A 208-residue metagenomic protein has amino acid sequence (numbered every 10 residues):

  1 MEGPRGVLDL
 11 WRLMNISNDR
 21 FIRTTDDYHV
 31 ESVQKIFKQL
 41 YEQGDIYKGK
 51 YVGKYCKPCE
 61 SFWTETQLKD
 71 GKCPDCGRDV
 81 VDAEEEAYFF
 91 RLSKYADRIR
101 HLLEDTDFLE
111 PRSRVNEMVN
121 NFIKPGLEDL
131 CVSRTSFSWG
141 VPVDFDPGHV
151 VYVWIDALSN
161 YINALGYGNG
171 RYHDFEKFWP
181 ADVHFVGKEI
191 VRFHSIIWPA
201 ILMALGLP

Functional and structural regions predicted by a protein language model:
M1-I46, E60, I201: N-terminal Rossmann-like or analogous alpha/beta NTP/dinucleotide-binding catalytic cores that position adenine
E2, R23, Y28-S32, P58 (+1 more regions): Structured secondary-structure scaffolds
W11, N18, Y51, G77-R78 (+3 more regions): A generic structural signal for ordered alpha-helices
W11-R12, G71, H173: Short, flexible segments with low predicted structural confidence
M14-F21, Y41-K54, T66-Q67, V81-A83 (+3 more regions): Short secondary-structure capping/junction motifs at helix and strand boundaries
Q43-R100: Cys/His-rich short segments
